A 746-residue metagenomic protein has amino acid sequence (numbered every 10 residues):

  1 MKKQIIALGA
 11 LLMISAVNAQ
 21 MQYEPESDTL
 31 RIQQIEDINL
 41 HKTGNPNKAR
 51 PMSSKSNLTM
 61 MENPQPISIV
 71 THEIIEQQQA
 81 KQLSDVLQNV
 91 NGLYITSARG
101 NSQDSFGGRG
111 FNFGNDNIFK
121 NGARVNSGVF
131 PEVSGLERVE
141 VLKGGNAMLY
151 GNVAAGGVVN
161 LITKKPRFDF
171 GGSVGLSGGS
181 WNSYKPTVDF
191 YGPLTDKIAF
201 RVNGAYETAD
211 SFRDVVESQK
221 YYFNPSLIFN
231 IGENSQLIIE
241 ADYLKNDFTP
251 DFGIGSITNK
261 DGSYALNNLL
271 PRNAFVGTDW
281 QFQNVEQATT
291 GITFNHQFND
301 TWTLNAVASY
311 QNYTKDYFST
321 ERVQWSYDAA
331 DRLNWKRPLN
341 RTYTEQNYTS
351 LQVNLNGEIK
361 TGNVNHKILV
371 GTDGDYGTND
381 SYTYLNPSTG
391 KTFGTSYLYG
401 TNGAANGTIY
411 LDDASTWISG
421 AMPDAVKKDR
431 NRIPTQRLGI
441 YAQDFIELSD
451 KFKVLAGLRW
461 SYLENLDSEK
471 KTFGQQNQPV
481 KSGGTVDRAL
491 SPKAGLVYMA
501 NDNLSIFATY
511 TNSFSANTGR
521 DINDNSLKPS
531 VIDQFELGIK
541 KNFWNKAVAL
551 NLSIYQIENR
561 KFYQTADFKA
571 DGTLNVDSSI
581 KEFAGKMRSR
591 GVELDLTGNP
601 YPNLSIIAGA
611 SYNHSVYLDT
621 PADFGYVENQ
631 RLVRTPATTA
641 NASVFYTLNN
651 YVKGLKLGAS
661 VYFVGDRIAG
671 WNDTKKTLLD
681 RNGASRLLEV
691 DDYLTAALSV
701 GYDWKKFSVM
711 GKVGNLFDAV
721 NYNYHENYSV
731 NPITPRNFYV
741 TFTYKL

Functional and structural regions predicted by a protein language model:
Q34-D169, L537: Acidic, small-polar-rich N-terminal luminal/periplasmic segments of exported/outer-membrane proteins
G135-E137, M148-P225, I231-S235, A288 (+1 more regions): Outer-membrane beta-barrel translocator/receptor signature
E207, S211, S226-Q297, N312-Q346 (+4 more regions): Acidic/polar loop-and-plug regions of large Gram-negative outer-membrane beta-barrel proteins
G232, Q346, N365-K367, D373-G377 (+6 more regions): Structural signature of Gram-negative outer-membrane beta-barrels, strongest in the C-terminal barrel of TonB-dependent
N295-N299, T303-S309, K315-S319, S505-I506 (+4 more regions): Membrane-embedded beta-barrel scaffold of Gram-negative outer-membrane proteins
N295-Y313, P338-S468: Face-selective signature of the C-terminal outer-membrane beta-barrel domain
E582-D673, T743-K745: Gram-negative outer-membrane beta-barrel transporters
Y662-L679, G701-L746: C-terminal beta-signal and adjacent terminal beta-strands/loops of Gram-negative outer-membrane beta-barrel proteins
